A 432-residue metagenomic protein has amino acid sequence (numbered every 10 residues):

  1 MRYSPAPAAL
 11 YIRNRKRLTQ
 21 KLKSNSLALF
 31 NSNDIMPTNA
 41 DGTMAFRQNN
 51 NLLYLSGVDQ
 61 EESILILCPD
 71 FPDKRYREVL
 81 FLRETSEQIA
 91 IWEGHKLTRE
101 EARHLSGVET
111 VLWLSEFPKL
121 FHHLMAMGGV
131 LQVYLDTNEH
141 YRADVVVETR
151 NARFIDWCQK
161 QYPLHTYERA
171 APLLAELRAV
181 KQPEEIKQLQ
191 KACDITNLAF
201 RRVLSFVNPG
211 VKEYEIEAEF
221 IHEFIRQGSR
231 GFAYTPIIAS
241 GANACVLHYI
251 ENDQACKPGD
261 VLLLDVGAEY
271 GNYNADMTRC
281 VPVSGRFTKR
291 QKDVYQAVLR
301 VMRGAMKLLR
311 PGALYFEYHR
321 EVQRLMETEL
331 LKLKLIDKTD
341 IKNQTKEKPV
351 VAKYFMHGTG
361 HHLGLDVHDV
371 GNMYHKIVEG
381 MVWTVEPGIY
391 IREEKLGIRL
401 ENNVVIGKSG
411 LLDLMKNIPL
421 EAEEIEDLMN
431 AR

Functional and structural regions predicted by a protein language model:
M1-R432: Active-site neighborhoods and metal-handling regions in enzymes and metal-associated proteins
